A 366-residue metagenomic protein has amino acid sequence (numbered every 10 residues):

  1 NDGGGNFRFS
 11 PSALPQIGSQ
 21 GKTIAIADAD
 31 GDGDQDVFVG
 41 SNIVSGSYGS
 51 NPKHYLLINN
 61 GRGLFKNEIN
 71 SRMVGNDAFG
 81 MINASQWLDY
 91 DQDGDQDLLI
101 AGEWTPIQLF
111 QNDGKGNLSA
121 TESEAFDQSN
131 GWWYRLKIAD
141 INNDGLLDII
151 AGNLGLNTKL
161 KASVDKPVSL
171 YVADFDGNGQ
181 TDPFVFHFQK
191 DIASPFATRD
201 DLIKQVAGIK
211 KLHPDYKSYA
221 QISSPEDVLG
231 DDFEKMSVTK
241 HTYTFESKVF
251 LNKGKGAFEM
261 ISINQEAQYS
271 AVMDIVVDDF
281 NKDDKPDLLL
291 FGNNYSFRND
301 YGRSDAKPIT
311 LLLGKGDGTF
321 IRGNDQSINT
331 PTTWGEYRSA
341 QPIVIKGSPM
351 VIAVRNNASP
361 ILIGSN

Functional and structural regions predicted by a protein language model:
N1-N366: Beta-propeller-forming repeat regions
